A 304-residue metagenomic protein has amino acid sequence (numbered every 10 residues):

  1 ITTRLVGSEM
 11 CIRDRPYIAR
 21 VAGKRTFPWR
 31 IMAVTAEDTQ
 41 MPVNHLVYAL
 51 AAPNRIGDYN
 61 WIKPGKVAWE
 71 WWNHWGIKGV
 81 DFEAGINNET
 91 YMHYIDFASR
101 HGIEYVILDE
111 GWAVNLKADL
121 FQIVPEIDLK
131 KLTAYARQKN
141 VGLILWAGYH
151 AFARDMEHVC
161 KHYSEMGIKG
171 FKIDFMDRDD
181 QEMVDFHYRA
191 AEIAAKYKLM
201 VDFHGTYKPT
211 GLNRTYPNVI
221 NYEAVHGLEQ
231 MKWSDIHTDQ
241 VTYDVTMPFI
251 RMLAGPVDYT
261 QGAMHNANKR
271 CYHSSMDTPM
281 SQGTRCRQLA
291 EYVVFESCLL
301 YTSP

Functional and structural regions predicted by a protein language model:
I1-G7, I12, Y301-P304: Single conserved hydrophobic/aromatic residue that forms the stacking wall/gate of nucleotide- or nucleobase-binding
R4-E9, P16, R20-R25, T35 (+1 more regions): Propeptide (latency) domains of metzincin metalloproteases
D14-I18, D277-T278: Glycine-rich, charged/polar anion/phosphate-binding loops that engage phosphate groups from diverse ligands
F27-D38, H45-M92, H101: An acidic-aromatic substrate-binding cleft motif
A68, A98, A136: Conserved hydrophobic/aromatic pocket- or pore-lining residues that grip, position, or stack substrates in active sites
I86-T90, I95-F97, Y105-V114: Active-site-adjacent substrate/metal-binding segments within catalytic domains of carbohydrate-active enzymes
E110-M280: Aromatic- and carboxylate-enriched substrate-binding clefts and catalytic-loop regions of carbohydrate-active enzymes
Y272-S303: Glycine-rich, aromatic-lined ligand/substrate-binding cores of catalytic and carbohydrate-binding domains
